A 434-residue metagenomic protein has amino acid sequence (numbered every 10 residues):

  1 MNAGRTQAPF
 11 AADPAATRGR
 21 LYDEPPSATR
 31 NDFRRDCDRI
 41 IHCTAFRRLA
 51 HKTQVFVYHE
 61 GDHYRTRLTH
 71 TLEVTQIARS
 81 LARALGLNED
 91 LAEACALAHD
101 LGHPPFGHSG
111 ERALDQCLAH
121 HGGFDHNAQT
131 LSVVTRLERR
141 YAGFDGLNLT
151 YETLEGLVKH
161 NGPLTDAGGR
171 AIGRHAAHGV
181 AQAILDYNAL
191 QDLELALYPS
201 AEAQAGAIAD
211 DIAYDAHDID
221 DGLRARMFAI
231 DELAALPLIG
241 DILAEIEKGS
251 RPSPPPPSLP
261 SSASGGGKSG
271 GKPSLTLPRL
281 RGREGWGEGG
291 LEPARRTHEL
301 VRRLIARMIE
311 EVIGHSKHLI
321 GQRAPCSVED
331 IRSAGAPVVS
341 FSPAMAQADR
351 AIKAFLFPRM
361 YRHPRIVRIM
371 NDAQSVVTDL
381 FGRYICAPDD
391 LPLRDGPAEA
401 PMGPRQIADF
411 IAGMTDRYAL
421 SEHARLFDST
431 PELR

Functional and structural regions predicted by a protein language model:
M1-T71, T75-L81, N127-A128, V133-A142 (+2 more regions): Histidine-centered, transition-metal-coordinating active-site segments
I77, L81-D90, A98: Long, hydrophobic/aromatic-enriched structural stretches that serve as scaffold segments
E89-E111, T130, D210, I411: His-Asp-centered metal-binding catalytic motifs of divalent-metal-dependent phosphohydrolases/nucleases
L97-A98, D115, P397-A398: Conserved short loop/turn motifs at secondary-structure junctions
A113-Q116, L154: Structured all-alpha helical bundle cores of eukaryotic regulatory proteins
A119-F124: Aromatic/His-enriched, Gly/Pro-containing loop or helix-boundary segments that lie immediately adjacent to catalytic
P252-G289: Intrinsic disorder/low-complexity segments
